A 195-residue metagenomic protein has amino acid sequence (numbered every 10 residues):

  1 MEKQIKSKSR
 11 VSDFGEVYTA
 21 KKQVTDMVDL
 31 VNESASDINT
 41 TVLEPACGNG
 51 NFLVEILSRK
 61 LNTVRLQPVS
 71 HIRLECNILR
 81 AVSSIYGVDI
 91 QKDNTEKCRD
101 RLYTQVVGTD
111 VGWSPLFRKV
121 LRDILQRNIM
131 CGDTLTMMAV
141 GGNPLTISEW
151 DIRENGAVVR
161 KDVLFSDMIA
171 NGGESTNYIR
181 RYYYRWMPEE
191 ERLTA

Functional and structural regions predicted by a protein language model:
E2-A195: SAM-dependent methyltransferase catalytic region
